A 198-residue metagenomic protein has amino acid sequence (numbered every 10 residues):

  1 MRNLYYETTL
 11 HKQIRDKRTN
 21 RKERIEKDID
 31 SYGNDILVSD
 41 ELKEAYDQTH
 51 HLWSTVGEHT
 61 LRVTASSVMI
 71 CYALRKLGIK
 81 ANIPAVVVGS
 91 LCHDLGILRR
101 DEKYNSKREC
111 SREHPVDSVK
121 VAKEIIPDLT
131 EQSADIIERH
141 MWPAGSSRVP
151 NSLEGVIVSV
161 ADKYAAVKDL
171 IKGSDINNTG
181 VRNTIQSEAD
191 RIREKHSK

Functional and structural regions predicted by a protein language model:
R2-S31, Q48-A81, V86, C92 (+1 more regions): Divalent metal-dependent phosphate-bond-processing catalytic cores, especially two-metal-ion Mg2+/Mn2+ enzymes that act
L37-S39: N-terminal glycine-rich anion-binding loops that anchor highly charged ligand groups
E41-Q48: Short glycine/proline-rich turn/loop motifs
